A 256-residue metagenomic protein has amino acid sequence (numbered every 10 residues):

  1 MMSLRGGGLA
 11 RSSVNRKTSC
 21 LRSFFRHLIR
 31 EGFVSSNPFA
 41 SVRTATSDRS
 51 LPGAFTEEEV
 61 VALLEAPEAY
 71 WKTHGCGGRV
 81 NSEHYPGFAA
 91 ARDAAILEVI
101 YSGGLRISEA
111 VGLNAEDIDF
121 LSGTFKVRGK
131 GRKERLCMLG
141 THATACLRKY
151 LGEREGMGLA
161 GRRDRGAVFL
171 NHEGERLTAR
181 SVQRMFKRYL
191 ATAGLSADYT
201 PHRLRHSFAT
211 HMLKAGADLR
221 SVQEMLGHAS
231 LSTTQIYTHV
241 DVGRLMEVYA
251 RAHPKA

Functional and structural regions predicted by a protein language model:
M1-A256: Conserved catalytic core of the tyrosine transesterase superfamily
